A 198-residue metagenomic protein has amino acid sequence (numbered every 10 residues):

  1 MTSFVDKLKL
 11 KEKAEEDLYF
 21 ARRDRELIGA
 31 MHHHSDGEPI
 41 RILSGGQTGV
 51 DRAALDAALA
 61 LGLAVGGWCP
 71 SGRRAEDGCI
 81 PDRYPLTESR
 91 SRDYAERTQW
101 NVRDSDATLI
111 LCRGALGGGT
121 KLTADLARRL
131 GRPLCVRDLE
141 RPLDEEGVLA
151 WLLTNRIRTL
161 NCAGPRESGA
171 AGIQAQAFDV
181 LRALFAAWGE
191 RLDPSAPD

Functional and structural regions predicted by a protein language model:
M1-F4, R74, C162: N-proximal short alpha-helices
M1-S35: A charge-rich, low-complexity, intrinsically flexible signal that marks solvent-exposed coils, linkers, repeats
K13, A163-R166: Generic hydrophobic/packing signal
G37-T159, R166-G169, I173-G189: Acidic/glycine-enriched connector segments
E190-P194: Ser/Thr/Pro-rich, acidic low-complexity intrinsically disordered regulatory segments
